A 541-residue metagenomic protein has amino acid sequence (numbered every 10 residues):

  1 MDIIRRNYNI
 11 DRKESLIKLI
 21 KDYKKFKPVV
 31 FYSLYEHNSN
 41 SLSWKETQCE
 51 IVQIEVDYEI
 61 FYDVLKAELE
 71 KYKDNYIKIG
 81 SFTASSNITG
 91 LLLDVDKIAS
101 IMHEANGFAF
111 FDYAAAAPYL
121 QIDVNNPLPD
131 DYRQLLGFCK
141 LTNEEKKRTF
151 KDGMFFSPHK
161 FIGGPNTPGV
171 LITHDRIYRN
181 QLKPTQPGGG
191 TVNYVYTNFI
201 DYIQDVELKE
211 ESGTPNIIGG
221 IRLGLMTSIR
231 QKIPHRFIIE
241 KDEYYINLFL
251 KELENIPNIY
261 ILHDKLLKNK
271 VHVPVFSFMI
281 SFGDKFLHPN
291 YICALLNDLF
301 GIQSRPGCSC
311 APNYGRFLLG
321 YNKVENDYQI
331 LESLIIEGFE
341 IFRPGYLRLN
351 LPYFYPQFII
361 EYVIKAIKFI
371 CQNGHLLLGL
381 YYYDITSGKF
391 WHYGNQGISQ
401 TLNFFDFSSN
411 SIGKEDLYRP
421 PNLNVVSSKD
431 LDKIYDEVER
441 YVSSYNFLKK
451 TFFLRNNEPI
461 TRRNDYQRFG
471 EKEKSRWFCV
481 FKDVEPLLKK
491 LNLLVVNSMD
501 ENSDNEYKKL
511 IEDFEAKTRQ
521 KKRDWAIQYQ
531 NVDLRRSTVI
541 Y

Functional and structural regions predicted by a protein language model:
D2, L42, V52, E59-K73 (+4 more regions): Amphipathic, non-transmembrane alpha-helical secondary structure
I3-P28, K45, N126-E144, K209-E210 (+2 more regions): Non-catalytic terminal extensions of PLP-dependent enzymes
N9-I79: PLP-dependent aminotransferase-class I/II
F31, F110-D112, F155, L262 (+1 more regions): Structural detector of well-ordered beta-strand residues that form the stable sheet scaffold of enzyme domains
N40, T83-D94, N216: Amphipathic alpha-helical repeat scaffolds
Y62-L69, D74-I79, L91-D152: Catalytic PLP-binding core of fold-type I/II PLP enzymes
H159-L250, I256: Active-site C-terminal subdomain of aminotransferase-like
